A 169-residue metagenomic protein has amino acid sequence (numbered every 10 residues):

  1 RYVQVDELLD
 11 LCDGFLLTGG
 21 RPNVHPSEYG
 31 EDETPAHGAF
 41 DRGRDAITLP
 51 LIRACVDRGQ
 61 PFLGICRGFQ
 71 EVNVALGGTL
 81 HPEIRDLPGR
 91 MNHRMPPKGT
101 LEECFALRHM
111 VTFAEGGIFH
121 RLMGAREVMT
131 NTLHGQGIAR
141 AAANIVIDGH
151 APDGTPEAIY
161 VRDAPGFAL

Functional and structural regions predicted by a protein language model:
R1-L17, F40-Q60, R85-L169: Amide-donor transfer/coupling interface in amidating biosynthetic enzymes
V3, P22-V24, F69, I138: Glycine-rich nucleotide phosphate-binding loop and flanking beta-alpha elements of Rossmann-like dinucleotide-binding
G14-S27, T79-L87: Short, solvent-exposed beta-strand-terminating loops
F15, R53-T79: Catalytic nucleophile loop
P22-T34, F40-G43: Glycine/threonine-rich flexible loop motifs
H25-E28, N73-A75, I159: Short glycine-/acidic-enriched loop or helix-start segments at secondary-structure transitions that form or flank
Y29-D32, L76-T79, N144-V146: Short, glycine/charged-enriched secondary-structure capping and boundary segments
